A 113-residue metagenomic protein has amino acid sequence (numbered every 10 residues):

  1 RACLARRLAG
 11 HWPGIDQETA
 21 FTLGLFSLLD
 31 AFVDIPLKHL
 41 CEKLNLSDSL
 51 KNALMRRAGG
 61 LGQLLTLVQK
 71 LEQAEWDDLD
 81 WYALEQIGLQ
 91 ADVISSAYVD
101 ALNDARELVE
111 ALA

Functional and structural regions predicted by a protein language model:
R1-A113: Metal-dependent nucleotide-binding catalytic modules
